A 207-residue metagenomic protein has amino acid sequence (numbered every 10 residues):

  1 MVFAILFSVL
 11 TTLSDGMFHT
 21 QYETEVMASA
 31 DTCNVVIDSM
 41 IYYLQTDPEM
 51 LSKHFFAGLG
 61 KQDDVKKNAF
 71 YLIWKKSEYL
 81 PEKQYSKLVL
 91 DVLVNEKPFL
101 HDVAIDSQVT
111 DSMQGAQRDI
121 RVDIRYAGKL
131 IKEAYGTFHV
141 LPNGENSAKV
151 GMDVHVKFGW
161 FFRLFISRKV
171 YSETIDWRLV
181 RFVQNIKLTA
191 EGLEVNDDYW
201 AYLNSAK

Functional and structural regions predicted by a protein language model:
V2-Y85: Hydrophobic ligand-binding cavity/cleft-lining segments
F3, S14-F18, T110-A116, I124-A127 (+1 more regions): Exposed regions on extracellular, virion, or secretory-pathway luminal proteins
L10-H19, E25-A30, T137-K207: Terminal "cap-and-tail" regions of soluble proteins that handle hydrophobic small molecules
T46-L51, S112-Q117, L164, T174-V180: Glycine-rich loops and low-complexity Gly/Arg-rich segments that provide flexible linkers or classic glycine-based
L51, F55, V109, V140 (+1 more regions): Short low-polarity hydrophobic stretches
G58-G128, V156, Q184-T189, L193 (+1 more regions): Glycine-rich portal/gate segments that line the openings of hydrophobic small-molecule binding cavities
A134: Mobile, glycine-rich extracellular loop/lid and propeptide segments that shape or gate substrate/ligand access
